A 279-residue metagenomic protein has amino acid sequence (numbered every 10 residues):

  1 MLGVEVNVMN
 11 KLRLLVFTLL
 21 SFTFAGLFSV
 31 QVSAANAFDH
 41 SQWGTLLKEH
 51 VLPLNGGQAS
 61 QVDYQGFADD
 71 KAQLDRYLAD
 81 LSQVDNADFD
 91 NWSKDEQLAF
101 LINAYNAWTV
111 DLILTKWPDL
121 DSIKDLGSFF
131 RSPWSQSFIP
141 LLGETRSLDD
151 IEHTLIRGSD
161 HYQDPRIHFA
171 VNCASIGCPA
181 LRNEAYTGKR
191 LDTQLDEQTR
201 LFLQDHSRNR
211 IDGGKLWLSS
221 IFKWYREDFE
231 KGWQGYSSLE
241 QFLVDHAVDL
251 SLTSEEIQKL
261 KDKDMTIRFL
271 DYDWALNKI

Functional and structural regions predicted by a protein language model:
M1-L12: N-terminal secretory signal peptides that target proteins for export/translocation
V16-L27: Bacterial N-terminal signal peptides
S29-V32: N-terminal signal peptide c-region/cleavage motif recognized by signal peptidases
N36-I102, N106-I279: Interaction/scaffold regions that mediate signaling and macromolecular assembly across diverse proteins
